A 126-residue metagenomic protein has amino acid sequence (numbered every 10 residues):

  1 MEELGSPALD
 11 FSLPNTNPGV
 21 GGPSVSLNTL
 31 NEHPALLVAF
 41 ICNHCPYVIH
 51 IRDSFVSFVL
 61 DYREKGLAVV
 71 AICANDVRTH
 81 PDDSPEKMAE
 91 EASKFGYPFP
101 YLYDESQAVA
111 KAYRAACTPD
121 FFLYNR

Functional and structural regions predicted by a protein language model:
M1-R126: Chalcogenol-based redox active-site neighborhoods
